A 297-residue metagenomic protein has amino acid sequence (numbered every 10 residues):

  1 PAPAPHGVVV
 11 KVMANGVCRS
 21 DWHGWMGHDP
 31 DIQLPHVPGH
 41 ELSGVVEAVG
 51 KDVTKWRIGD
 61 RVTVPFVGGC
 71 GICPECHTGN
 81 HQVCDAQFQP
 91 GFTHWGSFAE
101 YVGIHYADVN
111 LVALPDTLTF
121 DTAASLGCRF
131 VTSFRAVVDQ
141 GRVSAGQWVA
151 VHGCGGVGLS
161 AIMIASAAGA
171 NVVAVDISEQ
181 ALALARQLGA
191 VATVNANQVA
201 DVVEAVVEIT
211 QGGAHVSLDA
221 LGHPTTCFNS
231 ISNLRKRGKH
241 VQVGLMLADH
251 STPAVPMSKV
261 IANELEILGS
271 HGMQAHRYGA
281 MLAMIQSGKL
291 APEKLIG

Functional and structural regions predicted by a protein language model:
P1-N15, H28-P74, P115-T117: Glycine-rich beta-strand-centered segment in the early N-terminal region that forms part of a ligand/cofactor-binding
K55, C70-H152: NAD(P)H dinucleotide-binding glycine-rich loop of Rossmann-like/cofactor-binding domains, especially the beta1-alpha1
R61-V62, D116-V199, E204-A205: Mid-domain Rossmann-like dinucleotide-binding core that forms the NAD(H)/NADP(H) cofactor-binding site
T63, H215-L218: N-terminal Rossmann-like NAD(P) cofactor-binding module of classical short-chain dehydrogenase/reductase
V203, V207, Q211, A248-G297: C-terminal substrate-binding/catalytic core of Rossmann-like NAD(P)-dependent dehydrogenases/reductases
L234-R235: Helix-to-beta-strand junctions that scaffold the AdoMet/dcAdoMet cofactor pocket in Class I SAM-dependent enzymes
G238-K239: Glycine-centered, small-residue-biased loops immediately flanking beta-strands in adenine/cofactor-binding cores
V243-G244: Acidic carboxylate diad motif detector
